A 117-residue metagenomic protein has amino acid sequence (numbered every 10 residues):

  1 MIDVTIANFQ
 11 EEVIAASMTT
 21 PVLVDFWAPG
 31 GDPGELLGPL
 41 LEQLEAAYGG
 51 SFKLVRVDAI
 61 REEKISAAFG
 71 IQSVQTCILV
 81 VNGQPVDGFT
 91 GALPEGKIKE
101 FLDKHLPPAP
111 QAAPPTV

Functional and structural regions predicted by a protein language model:
I2-I6, F26-A28, L37-K64, I71-V74 (+1 more regions): Thiol-based oxidoreductase modules, predominantly thioredoxin-like and allied folds used for disulfide exchange
D3-V22: A short beta-strand-turn-helix
A16, A47, S51, K104-P108: Conserved, well-folded catalytic cores of nucleic-acid-processing and energy-transducing macromolecular machines
G30-G31, I60-E62, Q84-V86, E95: Conserved nucleotide-binding/hydrolysis micro-motifs of P-loop NTPases
G34: The serine-hydrolase catalytic nucleophile loop
Q72-A113: Non-catalytic, surface beta->alpha helical segment in thiol-disulfide oxidoreductase systems
T116-V117: Alpha-helical protein-protein interaction scaffolds
